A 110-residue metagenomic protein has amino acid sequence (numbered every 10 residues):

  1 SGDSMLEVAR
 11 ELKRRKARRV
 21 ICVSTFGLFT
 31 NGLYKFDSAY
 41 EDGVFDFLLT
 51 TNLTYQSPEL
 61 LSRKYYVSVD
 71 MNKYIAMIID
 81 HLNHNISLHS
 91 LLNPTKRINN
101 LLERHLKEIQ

Functional and structural regions predicted by a protein language model:
S1-Q110: PRPP-associated nucleotide enzymes
